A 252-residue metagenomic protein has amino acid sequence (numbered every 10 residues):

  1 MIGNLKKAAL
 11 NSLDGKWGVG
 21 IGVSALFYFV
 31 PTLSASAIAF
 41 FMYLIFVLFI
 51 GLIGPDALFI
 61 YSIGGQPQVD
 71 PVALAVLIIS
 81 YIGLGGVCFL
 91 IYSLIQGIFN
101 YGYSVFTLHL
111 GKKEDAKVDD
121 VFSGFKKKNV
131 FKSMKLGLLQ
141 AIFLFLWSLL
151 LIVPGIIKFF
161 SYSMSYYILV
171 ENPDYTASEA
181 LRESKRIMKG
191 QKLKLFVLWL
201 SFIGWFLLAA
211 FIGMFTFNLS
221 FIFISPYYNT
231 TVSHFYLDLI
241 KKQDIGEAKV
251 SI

Functional and structural regions predicted by a protein language model:
M1-I252: Hydrophobic alpha-helical membrane segments
